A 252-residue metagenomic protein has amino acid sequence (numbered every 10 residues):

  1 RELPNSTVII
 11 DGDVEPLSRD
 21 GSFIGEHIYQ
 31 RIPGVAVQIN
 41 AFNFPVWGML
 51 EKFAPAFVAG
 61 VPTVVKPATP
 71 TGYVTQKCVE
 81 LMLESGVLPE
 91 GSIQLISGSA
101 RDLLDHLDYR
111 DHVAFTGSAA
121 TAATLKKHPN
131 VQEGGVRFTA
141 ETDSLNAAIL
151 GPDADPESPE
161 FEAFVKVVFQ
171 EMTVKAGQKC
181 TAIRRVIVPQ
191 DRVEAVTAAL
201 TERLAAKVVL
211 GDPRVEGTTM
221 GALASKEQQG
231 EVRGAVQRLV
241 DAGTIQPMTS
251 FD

Functional and structural regions predicted by a protein language model:
R1-I9, T218, G243: Non-catalytic terminal extensions of PLP-dependent enzymes
E2-N5, P45, V209, D241: A generic secondary-structure boundary signal that marks alpha-helix termini
N5-E162: Rossmann-like NAD(P) dinucleotide-binding subdomain of oxidoreductase/dehydrogenase enzymes
E84-G86, R110-H112, A120-D252: ALDH superfamily catalytic-core signature
